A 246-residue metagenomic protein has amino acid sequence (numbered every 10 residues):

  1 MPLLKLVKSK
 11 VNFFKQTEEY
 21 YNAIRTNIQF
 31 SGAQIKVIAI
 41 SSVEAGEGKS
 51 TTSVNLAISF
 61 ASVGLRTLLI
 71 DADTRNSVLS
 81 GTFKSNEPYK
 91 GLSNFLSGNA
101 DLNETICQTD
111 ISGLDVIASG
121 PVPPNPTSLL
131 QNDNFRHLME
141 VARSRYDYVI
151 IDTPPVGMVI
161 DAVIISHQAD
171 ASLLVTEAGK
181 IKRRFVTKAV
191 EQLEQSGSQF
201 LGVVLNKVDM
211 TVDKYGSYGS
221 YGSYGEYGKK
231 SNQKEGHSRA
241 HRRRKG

Functional and structural regions predicted by a protein language model:
M1-G246: P-loop NTP-binding module
